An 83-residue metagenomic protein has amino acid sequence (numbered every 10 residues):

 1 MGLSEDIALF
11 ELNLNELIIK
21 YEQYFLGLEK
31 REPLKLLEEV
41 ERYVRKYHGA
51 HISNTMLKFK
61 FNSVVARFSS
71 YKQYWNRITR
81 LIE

Functional and structural regions predicted by a protein language model:
M1-L34, T55: Terminal low-complexity "docking" segments
L28-T79, E83: Eukaryotic low-complexity, intrinsically disordered regulatory regions enriched for acidic, serine- and proline-rich
